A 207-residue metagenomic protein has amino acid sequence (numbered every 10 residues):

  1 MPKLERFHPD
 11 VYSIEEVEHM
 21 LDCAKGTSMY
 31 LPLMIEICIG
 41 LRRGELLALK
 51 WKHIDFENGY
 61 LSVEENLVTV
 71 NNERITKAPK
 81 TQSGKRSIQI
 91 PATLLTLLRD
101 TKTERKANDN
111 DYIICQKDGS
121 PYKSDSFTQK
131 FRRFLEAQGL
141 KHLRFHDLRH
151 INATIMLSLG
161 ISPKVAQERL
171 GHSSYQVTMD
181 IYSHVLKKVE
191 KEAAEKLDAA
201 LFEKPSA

Functional and structural regions predicted by a protein language model:
M1-L49, E57, G84, N108-D109 (+1 more regions): Basic, Lys/Arg- and aromatic-enriched nucleic-acid-binding interface segment
K3, V11, L67, L170-K196: Catalytic-site neighborhood detector that most strongly recognizes the C-terminal catalytic loop/helix of tyrosine
S13, L21, E64, P91 (+2 more regions): Residue-level detector of conserved, well-ordered beta-strand and adjacent loop positions that form binding/recognition
E18-M29, I39, I88, E104-Y112 (+2 more regions): Short, basic (Lys/Arg/His-rich) helix/loop patches that form interaction surfaces in the mid-to-C-terminal regions
I39, T81-S83, I151-T154, V177-I181: Ser/Thr-centric signal marking residues that sit in or immediately flank functional binding/regulatory motifs
H53-Y60, I161-I181: Short, polar N-cap/turn motifs at the start of nucleic acid-interacting alpha helices
N58, N71-E73, K77-L94, D100 (+4 more regions): C-terminal secondary-structure termini that scaffold catalytic or DNA-interacting sites
